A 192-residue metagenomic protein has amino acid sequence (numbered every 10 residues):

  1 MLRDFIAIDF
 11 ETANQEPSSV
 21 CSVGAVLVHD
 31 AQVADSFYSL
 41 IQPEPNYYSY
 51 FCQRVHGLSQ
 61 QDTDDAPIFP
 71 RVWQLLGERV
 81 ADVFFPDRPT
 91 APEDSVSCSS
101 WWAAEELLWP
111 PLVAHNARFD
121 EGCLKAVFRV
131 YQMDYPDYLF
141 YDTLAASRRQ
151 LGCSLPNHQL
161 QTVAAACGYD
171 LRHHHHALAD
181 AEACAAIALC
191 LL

Functional and structural regions predicted by a protein language model:
M1-K125, Y135-D137, N157, Q161-H175: Conserved non-catalytic scaffold segment of RNase H-like nuclease domains
T12-N14, A145, A183: Short, glycine/acidic-enriched loop or turn micro-motifs at the edges of active sites
V80, L191-L192: Short, hydrophobic alpha-helical segments
V127-V130, R149, A166, I187-L191: Active-site catalytic microenvironments for nucleophilic, acid-base chemistry
Y141-N157: Short alpha-helix plus adjacent loop in nuclease-associated cores
H176-L189: Acidic, divalent-metal-coordinating active-site segment for phosphoryl/phosphodiester hydrolysis, typified by short
